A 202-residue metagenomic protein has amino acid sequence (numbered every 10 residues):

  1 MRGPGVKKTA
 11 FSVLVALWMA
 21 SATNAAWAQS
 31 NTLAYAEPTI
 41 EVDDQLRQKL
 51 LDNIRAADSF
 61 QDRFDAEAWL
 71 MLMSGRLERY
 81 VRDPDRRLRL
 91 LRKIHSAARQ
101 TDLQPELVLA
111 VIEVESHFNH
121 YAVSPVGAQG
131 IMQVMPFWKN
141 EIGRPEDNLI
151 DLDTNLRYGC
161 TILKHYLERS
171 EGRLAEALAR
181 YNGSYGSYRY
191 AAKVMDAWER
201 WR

Functional and structural regions predicted by a protein language model:
M1-G75, Y80-D85, R202: N-terminal secretory targeting signals
L51-R202: Catalytic glycan-binding domains that act on GlcNAc-containing polysaccharides
